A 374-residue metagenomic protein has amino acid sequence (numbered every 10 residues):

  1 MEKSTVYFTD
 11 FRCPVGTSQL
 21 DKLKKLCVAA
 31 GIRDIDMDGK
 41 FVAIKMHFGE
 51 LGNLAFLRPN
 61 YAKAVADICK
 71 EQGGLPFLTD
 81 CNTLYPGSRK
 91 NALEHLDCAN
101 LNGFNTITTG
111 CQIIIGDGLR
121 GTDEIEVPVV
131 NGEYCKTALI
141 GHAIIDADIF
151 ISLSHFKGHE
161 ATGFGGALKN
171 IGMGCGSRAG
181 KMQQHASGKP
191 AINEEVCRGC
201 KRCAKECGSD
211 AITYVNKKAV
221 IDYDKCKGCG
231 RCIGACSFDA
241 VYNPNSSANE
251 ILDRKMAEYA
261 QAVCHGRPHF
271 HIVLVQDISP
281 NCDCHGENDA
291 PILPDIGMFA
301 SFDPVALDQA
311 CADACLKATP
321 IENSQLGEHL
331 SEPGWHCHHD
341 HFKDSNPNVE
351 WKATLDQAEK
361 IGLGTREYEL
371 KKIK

Functional and structural regions predicted by a protein language model:
E2-N53, L57-Y61, E71-D80, Y85-K374: Extended, low-polarity segments enriched in aliphatic/aromatic residues
A66-D67: Terminal amphipathic helices with adjacent charged low-complexity linkers/tails
